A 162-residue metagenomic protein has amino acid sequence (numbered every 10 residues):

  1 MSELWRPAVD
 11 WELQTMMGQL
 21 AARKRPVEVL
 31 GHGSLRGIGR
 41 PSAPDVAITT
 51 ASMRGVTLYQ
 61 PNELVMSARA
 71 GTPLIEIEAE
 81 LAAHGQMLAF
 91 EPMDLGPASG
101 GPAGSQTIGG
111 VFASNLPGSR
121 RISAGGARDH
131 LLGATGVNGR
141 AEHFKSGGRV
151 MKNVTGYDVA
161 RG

Functional and structural regions predicted by a protein language model:
E3-M93: Glycine-rich N-terminal segment of FAD-binding domains in flavoprotein oxidoreductases, spanning the beta-loop-helix
E12-Q14, R36, G55, E63 (+8 more regions): A broad, structure-centric signal for solvent-exposed, well-ordered loop/edge residues that line or flank functional
A22, L30, N62, G100-G101 (+2 more regions): Hydrophobic alpha-helical context, especially transmembrane and signal-peptide helices
A43-D45, A51, A83, P97 (+3 more regions): Generic secondary-structure boundary signal with a strong preference for alpha-helix termini
A68-R69, E78-A82, G96-N115: Extended, compositionally biased flexible segments
E91, G101-G162: FAD-binding subdomain of flavoenzyme oxidoreductases
